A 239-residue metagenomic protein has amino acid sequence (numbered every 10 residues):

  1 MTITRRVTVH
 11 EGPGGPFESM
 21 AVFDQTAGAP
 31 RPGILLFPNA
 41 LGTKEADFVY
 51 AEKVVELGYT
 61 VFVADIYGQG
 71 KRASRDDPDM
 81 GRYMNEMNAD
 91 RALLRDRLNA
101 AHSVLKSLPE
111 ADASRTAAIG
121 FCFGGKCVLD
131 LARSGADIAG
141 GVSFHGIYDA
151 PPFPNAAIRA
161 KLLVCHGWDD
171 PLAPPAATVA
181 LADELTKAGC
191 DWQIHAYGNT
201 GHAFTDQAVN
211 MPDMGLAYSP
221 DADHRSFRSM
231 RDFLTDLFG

Functional and structural regions predicted by a protein language model:
M1-G239: N-terminal cap/leader regions of alpha/beta-hydrolase-fold enzymes, predominantly small-molecule hydrolases
